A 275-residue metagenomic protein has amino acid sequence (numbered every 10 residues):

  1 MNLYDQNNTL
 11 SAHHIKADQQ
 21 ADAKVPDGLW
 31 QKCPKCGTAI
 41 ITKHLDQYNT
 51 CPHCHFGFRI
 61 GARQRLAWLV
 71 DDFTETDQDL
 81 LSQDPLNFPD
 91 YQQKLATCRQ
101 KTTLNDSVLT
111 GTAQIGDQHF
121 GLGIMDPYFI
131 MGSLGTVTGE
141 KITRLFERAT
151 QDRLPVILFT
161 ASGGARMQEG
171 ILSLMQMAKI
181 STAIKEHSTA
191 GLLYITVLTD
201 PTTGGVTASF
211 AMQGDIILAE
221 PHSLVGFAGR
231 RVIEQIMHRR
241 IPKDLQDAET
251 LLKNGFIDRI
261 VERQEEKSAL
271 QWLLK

Functional and structural regions predicted by a protein language model:
M1-N105, T112-I115, L273-K275: Intrinsically disordered, low-complexity segments enriched in small/flexible residues
G28, P34-K35, F129-M131, T136: Conserved CoA-thioester-binding segment of acyl-CoA-metabolizing enzymes
K32, I124, I157-F159, I195-V197 (+1 more regions): Structural motif
C51, L122, A149, I157 (+4 more regions): Hydrophobic alpha-helical segments that mediate membrane insertion or helix-helix packing
K94-A96, T102-S107, G132-E147: Glycine-rich anion/phosphate-binding loops
A113-D126, K141-A165: A structural preference for short, pocket-lining loop segments at secondary-structure junctions
P127-Y128, L134-T143, Q151, S162 (+1 more regions): Conserved mixed alpha/beta catalytic, RNA-binding, or beta-rich assembly cores of soluble enzyme, regulatory
G163-K275: Conserved catalytic cores of soluble enzyme domains, especially glycine-rich substrate-binding beta-alpha loops
